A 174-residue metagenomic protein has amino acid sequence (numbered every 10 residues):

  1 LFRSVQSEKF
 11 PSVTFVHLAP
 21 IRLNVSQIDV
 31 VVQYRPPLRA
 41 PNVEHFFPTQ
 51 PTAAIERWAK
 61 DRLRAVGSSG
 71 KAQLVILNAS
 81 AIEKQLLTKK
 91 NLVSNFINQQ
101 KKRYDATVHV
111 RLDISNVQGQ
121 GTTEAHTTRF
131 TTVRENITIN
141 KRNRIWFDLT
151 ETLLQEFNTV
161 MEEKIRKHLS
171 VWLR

Functional and structural regions predicted by a protein language model:
S7-V31: Post-signal peptide N-terminal segment of mature Sec-exported envelope proteins
L23-E83: N-terminal segment of the mature soluble domain
S26-P37, V117-R142: Short acidic, glycine/tyrosine-flanked loop/strand segments centered on an H-E-D-like triad
L63, N78-S80, V108-Q118, R129-E135 (+2 more regions): Beta-strand elements of well-folded, non-transmembrane domains
G70-E124: Surface-exposed short loop/turn segments
I137-R174: C-terminal/domain-edge helix-coil "capping" segments
